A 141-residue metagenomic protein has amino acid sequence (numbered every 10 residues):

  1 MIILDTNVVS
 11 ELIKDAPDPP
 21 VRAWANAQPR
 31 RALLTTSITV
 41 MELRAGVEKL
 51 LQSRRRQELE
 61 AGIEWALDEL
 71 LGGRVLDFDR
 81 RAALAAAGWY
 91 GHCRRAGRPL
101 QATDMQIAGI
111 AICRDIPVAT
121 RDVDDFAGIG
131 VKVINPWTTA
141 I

Functional and structural regions predicted by a protein language model:
M1, A108-I141: Acidic, PIN/NYN-like endoribonuclease modules and their adjacent C-terminal/linker elements
M1-T39, E48-A66, A140-I141: Short, well-structured N-terminal submotif of metal-dependent ribonuclease cores
V9, V40-L43, A83, F126: A generic structural signal for short hydrophobic patches within well-formed alpha-helices
E11-L12, W24, G46, A86 (+2 more regions): Residues that scaffold the ATP/ADP-binding catalytic core of kinase and kinase-like folds
A23-N26, A66-L67, V75, A108 (+1 more regions): Short secondary-structure boundary/capping segments
P29, L71, I129-G130: Short, structured coil segments at secondary-structure junctions
A45-L51, G72-P117: Active-site neighborhoods of divalent-metal-dependent phosphate/nucleic-acid chemistry enzymes
